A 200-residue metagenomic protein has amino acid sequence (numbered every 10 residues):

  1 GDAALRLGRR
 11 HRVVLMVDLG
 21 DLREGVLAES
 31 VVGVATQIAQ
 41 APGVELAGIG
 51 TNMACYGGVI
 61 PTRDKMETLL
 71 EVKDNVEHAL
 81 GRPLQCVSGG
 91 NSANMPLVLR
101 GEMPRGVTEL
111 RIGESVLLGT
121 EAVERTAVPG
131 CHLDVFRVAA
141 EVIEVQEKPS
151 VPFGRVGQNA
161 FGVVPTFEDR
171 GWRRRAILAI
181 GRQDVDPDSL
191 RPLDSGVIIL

Functional and structural regions predicted by a protein language model:
D2-R12, V17-R137: Active-site loop/helix belt of alpha/beta enzymes
M95-L178, D184-D186: Active-site loop ensemble at the mouth of alpha/beta enzyme cores that anchors a bound cofactor
V185-S189, D194: Active-site-adjacent loop/helix segments that line or gate small-molecule/cofactor pockets in enzymes
D194-L200: A conserved acidic, glycine/proline-rich C-terminal tail/linker
